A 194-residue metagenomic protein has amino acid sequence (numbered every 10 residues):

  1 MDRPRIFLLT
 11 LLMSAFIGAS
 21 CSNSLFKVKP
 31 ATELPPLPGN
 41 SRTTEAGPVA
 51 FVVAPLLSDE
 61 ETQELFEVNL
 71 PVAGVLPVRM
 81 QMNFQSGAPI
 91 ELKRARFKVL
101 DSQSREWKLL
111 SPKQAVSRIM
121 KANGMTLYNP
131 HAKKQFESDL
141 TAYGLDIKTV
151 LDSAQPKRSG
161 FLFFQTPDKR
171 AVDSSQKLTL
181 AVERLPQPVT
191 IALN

Functional and structural regions predicted by a protein language model:
M1-L8: Bacterial N-terminal signal peptides that target proteins for export
L9-A19: Bacterial N-terminal signal peptides
C21-N194: Conserved functional micro-motifs across diverse proteins
